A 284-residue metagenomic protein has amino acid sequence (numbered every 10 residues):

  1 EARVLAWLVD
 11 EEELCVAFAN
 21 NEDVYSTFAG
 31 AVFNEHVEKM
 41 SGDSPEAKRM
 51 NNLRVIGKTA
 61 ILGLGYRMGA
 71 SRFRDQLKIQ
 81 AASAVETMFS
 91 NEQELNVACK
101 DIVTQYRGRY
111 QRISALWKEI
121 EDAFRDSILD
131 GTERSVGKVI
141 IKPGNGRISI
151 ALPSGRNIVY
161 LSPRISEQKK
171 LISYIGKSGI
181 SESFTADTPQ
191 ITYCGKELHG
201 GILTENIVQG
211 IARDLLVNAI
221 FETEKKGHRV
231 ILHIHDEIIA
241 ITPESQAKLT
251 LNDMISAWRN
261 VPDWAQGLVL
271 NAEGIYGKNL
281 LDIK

Functional and structural regions predicted by a protein language model:
E1-K284: Conserved catalytic core of nucleotide polymerization and phosphodiester-bond processing enzymes
